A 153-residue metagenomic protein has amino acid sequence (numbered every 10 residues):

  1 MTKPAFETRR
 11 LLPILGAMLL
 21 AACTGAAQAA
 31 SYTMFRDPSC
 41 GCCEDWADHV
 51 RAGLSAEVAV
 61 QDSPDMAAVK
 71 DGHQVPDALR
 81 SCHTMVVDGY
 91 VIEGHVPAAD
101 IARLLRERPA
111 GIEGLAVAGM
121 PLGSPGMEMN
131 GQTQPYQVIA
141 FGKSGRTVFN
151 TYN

Functional and structural regions predicted by a protein language model:
M1-T8: N-terminal secretory signal peptides that target proteins for export/translocation
L12-A22: Bacterial N-terminal signal peptides
A22-Q28: Bacterial Sec-dependent signal peptides at the C-terminal "C-region" and cleavage site
C23, C40-C43, C82: Disulfide-bonded cysteines in secreted/extracellular proteins and peptides
Q28-A52: Local sequence-structure signature of Cys/Sec-based thiol-disulfide redox active-site neighborhoods
S39, W46, D62-D65, P97-I101: Stable alpha-helical elements in mature extracytoplasmic
A47-E93: N-terminal, post-signal-peptide region of Sec/Tat-exported proteins
G72, A78-N153: Thiol/selenol-based redox catalytic cores and closely related redox-interacting motifs
